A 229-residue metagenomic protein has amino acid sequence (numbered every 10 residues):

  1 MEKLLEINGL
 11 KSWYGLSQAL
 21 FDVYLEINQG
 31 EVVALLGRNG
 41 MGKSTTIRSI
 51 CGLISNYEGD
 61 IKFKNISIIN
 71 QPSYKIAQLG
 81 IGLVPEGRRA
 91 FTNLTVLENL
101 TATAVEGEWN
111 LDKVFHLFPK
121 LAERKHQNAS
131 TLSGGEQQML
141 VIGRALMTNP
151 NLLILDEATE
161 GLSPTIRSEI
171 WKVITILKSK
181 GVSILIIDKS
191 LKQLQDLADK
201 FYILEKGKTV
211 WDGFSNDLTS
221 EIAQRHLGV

Functional and structural regions predicted by a protein language model:
L36-R38: The feature captures the beta-strand-to-loop junction immediately N-terminal to the Walker
C51: Helix-to-loop junction immediately C-terminal to a conserved catalytic motif
S55, S67-R88, L111, E123-H126 (+1 more regions): ABC ATPase NBD coupling module
G59-I68, L79, G107-W109, K113-H116 (+1 more regions): Conserved ABC transporter NBD signature motif
N128-L132, E136: Conserved ABC ATPase signature
A145-L146: ABC ATPase C-loop
L153-E157: Catalytic Walker B motif of ABC-type/P-loop ATPase nucleotide-binding domains
